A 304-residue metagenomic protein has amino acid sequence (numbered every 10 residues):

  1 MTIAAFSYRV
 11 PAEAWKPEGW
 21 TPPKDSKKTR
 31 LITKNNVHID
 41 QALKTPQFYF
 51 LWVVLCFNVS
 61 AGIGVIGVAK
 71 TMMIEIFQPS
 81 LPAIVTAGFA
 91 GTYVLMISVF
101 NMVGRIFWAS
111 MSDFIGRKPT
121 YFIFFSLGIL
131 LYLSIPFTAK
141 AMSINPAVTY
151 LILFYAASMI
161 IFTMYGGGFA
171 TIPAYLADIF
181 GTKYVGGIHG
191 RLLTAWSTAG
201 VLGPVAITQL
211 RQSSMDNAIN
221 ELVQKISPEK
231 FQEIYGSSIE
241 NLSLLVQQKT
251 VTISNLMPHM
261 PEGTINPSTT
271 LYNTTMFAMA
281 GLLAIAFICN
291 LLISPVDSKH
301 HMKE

Functional and structural regions predicted by a protein language model:
M1-K27, A286-S294: C-terminal membrane-cytosol helix-exit motif in multi-pass small-molecule transporters
H38-A109, F169, P173, G200-S213: Extracytoplasmic gate region of multi-pass secondary transporters
C56, P146-G167: Hydrophobic core of transmembrane alpha-helices in multi-pass small-molecule transporters, especially MFS/SLC-type
L81-I97, Y121, Y150, F154 (+3 more regions): Juxtamembrane helix-start elements in MFS-like secondary transporters
V99, I179-D216: A late C-terminal transmembrane helix in Major Facilitator Superfamily
D113-S126: Cytoplasmic membrane-interface "Motif A"-like loop-to-helix N-cap segments of 12-TM Major Facilitator Superfamily
S126-P146: C-terminal ends and interior cores of transmembrane alpha-helices in multi-pass membrane transporters/permeases
Q212-G281: A membrane-interface helix-boundary motif in multi-pass transporters
